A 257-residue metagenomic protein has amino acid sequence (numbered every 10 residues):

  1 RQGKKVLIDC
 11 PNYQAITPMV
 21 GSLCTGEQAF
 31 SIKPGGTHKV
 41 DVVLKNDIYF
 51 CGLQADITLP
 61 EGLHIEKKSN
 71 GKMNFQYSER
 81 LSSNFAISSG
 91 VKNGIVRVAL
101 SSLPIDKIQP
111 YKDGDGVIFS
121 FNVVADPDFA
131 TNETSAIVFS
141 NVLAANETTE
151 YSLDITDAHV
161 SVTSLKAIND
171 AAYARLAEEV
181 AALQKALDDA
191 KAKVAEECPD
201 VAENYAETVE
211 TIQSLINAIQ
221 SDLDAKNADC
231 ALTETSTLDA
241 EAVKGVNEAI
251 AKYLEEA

Functional and structural regions predicted by a protein language model:
R1-A174: Acidic, low-complexity intrinsically disordered segments
K166-A257: Extended amphipathic alpha-helical heptad-repeat regions
